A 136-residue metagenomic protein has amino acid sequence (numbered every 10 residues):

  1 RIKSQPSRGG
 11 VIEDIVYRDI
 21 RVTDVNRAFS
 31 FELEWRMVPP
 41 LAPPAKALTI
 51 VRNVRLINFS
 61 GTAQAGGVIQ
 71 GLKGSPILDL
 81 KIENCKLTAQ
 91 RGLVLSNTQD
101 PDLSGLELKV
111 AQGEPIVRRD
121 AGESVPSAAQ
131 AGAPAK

Functional and structural regions predicted by a protein language model:
R1-K136: Extracellular/periplasmic carbohydrate-active domains that bind, remodel, or depolymerize complex polysaccharides
